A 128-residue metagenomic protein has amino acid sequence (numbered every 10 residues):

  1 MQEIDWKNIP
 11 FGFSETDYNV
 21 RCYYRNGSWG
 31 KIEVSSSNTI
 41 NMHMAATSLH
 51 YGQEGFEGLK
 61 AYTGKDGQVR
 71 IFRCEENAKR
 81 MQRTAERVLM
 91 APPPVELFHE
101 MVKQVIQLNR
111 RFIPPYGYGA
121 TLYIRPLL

Functional and structural regions predicted by a protein language model:
M1-L128: Conserved alpha/beta cores of soluble small-molecule-handling proteins
